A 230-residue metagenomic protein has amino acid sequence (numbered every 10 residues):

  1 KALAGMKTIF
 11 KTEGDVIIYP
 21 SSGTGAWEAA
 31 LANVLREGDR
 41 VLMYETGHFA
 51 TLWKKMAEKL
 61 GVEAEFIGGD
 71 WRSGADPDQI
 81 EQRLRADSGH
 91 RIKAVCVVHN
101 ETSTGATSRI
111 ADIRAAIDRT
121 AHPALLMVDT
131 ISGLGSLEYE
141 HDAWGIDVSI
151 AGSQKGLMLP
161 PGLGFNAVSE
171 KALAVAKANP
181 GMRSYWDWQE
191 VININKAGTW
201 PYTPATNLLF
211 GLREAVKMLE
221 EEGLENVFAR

Functional and structural regions predicted by a protein language model:
K1-K11: Glycine-rich phosphate-binding segment of PLP-dependent enzymes
E13-L42, T46, A50-K54: Conserved beta-loop-alpha segment that forms the PLP phosphate-binding cup at the N-terminus of a helix
L42, K93-V98, M127, I150 (+1 more regions): Structural motif
L52-E63: Active-site-proximal loop->helix
A75-G135: Active-site phosphate-binding strand-loop segment of PLP-dependent enzymes
D142-Q154: Conserved active-site segment immediately N-terminal to the catalytic lysine that forms the internal aldimine
Q154-R230: Active-site C-terminal subdomain of aminotransferase-like
